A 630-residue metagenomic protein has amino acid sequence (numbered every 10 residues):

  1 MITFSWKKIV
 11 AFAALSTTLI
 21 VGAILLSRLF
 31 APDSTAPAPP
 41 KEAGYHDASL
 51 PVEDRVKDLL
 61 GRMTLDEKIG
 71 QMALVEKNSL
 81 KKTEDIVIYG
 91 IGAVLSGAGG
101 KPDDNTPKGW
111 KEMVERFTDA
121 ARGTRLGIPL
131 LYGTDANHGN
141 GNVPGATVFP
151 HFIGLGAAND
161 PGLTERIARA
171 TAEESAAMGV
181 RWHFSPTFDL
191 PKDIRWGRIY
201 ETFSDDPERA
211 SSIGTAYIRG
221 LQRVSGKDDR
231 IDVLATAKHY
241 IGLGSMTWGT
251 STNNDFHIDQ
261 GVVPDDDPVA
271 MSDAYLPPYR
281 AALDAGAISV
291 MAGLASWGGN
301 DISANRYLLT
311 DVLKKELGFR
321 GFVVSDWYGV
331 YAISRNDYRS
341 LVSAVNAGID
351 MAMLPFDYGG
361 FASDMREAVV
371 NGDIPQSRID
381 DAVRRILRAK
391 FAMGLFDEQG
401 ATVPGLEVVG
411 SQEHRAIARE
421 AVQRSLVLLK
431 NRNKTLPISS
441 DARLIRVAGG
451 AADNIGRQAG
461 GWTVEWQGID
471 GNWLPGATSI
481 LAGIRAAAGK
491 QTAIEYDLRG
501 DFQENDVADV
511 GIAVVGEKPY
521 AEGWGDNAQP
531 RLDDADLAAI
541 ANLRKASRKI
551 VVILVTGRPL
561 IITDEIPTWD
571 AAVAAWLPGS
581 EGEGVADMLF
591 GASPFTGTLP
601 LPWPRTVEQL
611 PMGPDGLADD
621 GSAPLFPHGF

Functional and structural regions predicted by a protein language model:
I2-T18: N-terminal Sec-pathway targeting helices
W6, G22-F630: Glycoside hydrolase catalytic-domain context in secreted enzymes
